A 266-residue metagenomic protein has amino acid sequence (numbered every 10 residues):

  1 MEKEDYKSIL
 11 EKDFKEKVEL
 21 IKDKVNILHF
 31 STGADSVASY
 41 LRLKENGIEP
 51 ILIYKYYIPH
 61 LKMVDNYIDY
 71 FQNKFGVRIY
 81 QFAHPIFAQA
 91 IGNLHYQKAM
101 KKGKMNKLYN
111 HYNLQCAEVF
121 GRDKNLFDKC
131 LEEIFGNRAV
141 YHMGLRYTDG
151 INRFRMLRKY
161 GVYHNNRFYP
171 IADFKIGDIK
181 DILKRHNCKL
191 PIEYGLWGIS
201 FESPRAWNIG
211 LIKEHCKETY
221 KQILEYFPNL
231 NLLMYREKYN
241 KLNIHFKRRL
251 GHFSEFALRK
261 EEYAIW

Functional and structural regions predicted by a protein language model:
M1-W266: Nucleotide-activated chemistry modules centered on ATP-dependent adenylation/adenylyltransferase
